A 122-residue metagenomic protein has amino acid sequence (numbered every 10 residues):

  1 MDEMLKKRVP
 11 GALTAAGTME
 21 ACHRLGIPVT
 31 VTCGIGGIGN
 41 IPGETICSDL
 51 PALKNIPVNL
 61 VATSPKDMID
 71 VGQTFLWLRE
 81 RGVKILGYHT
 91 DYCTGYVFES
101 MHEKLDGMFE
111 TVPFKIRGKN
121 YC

Functional and structural regions predicted by a protein language model:
M1-P28: Ligand-binding beta-strand-loop-alpha-helix segment within the catalytic cores of soluble metabolic enzymes
G11-T14, V29-G34, G39, L60-A62 (+1 more regions): General beta-strand structural signal in soluble alpha/beta enzymes
R24, V31-T32, G37-P42, D67-V71 (+1 more regions): Short, well-ordered, mixed-charge alpha-helical segments that flank or form enzyme active sites
R24-T30, K104-F109: Short charge-dense sequence patches
G43-S48: Charged helix-capping and loop-helix junction motifs
L50-C122: A structural signal for small-residue-enriched, beta-sheet-centric alpha/beta enzyme cores and oligomeric scaffold folds
